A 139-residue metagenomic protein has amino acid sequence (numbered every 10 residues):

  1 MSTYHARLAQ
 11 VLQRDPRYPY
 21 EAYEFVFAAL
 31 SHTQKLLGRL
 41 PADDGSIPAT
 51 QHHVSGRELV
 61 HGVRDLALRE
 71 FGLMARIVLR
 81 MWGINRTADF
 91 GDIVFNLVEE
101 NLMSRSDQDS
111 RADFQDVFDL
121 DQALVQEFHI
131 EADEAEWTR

Functional and structural regions predicted by a protein language model:
M1-R139: Non-transmembrane, aqueous-exposed alpha-helical and coiled segments at domain scale
